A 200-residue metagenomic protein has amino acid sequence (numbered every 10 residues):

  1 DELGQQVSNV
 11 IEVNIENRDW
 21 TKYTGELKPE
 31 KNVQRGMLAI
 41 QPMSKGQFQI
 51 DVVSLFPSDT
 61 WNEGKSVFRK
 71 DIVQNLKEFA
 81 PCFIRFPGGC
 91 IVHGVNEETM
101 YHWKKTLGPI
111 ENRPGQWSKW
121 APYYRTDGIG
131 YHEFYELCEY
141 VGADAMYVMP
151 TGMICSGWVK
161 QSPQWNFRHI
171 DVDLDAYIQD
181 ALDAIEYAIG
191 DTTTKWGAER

Functional and structural regions predicted by a protein language model:
D1-R200: Non-catalytic accessory regions flanking glycosidase/transglycosidase catalytic cores in CAZymes
